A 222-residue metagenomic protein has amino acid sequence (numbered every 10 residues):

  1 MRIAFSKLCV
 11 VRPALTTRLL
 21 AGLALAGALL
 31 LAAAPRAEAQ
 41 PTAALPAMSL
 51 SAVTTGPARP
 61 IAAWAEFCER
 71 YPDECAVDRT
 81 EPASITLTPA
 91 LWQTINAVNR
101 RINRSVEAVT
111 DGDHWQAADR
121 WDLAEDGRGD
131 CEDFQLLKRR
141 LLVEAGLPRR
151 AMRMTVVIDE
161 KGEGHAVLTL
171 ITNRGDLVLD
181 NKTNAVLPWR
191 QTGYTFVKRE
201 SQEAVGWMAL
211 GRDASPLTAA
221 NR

Functional and structural regions predicted by a protein language model:
M1-L15: N-terminal secretory signal peptides that target proteins for export/translocation
R2-F5, R36-R222: A structural boundary/capping signal
V11, T16-T17, I61, G127: Hydrophobic alpha-helical segments and their boundary regions
A14-A32: Bacterial N-terminal signal peptides
